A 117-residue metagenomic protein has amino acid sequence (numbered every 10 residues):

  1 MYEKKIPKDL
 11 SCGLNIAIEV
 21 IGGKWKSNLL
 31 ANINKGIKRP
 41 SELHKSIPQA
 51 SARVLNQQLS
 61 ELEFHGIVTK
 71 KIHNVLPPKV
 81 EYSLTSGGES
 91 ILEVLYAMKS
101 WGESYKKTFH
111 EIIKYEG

Functional and structural regions predicted by a protein language model:
M1-P7: Acidic-glycine-rich active-site phosphate/pyrophosphate-binding loop
Y2, A31, E89-G117: Amphipathic alpha-helical dimerization/coiled-coil segments that flank or bridge DNA-binding/regulatory modules
K8-V54, N74, E81: N-terminal helix-turn-helix DNA-binding core of bacterial DNA-binding proteins
Q58: Residues within the DNA-recognition helix of helix-turn-helix
K71: Short beta-strand His + acidic residue motifs that chelate non-heme Fe in jelly-roll/DSBH and cupin folds
N74-M98: Basic, amphipathic "hinge/linker" alpha-helix immediately C-terminal to the N-terminal HTH DNA-binding motif
